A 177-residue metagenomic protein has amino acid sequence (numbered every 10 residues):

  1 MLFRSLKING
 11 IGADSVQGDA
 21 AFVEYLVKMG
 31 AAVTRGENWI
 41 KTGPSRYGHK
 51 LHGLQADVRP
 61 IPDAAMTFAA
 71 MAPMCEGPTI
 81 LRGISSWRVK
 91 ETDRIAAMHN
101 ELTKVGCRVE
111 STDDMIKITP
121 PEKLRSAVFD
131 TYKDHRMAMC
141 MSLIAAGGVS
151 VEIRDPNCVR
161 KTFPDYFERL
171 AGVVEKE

Functional and structural regions predicted by a protein language model:
M1-E177: Short, structured segments at the rim of ligand-binding sites
